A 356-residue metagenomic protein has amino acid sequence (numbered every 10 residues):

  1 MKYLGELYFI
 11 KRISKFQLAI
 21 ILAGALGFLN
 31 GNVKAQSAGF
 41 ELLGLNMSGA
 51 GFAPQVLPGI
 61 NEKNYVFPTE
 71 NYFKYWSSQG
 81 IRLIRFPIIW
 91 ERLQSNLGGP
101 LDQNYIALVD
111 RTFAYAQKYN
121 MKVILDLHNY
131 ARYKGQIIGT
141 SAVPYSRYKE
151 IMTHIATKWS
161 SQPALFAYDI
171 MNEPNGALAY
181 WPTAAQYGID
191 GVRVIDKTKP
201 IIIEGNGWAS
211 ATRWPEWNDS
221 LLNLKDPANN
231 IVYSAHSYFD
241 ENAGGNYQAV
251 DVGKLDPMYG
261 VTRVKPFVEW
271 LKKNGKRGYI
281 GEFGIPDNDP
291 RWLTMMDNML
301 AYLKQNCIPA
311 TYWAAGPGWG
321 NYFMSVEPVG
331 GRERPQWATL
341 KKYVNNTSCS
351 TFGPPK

Functional and structural regions predicted by a protein language model:
Y3-A19: Bacterial N-terminal signal peptides that target proteins for export
Q17-F28: Bacterial N-terminal signal peptides
K34-L83, G99, K342, T351: N-terminal carbohydrate-binding accessory modules
M47-G49, F86-W90, L125-A131, D169-N172 (+4 more regions): A cross-domain feature marking catalytic cores of carbohydrate-active enzymes and several ubiquitous metabolic/repair
G49-A53, W90-Q94, A131-Y133, P174 (+4 more regions): Feature marks short, surface-exposed loop/turn motifs that line or immediately flank catalytic pockets and channel
A53-N61, W90-A107, N129-P144, N246-V250 (+1 more regions): Surface-exposed, active-site-proximal loop segments in enzymatic domains
N61, Y65-V66, K149-F166, M171-P309 (+2 more regions): Extracellular glycoside hydrolase catalytic/binding regions
N64-R82, G98-N129, Q136-A167, A184-R193: An active-site-proximal structural segment forming one wall of the substrate-binding cleft that immediately precedes
